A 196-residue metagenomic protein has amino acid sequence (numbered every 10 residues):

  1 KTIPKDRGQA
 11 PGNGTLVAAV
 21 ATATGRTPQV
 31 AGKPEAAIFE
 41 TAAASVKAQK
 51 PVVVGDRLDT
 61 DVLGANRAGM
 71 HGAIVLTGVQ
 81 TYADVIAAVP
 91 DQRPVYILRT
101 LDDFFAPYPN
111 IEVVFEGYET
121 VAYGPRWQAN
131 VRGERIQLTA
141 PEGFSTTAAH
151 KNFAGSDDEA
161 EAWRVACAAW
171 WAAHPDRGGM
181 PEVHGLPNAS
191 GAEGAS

Functional and structural regions predicted by a protein language model:
K1-S196: Asp-based, Mg2+/Mn2+-dependent phosphohydrolase catalytic module
